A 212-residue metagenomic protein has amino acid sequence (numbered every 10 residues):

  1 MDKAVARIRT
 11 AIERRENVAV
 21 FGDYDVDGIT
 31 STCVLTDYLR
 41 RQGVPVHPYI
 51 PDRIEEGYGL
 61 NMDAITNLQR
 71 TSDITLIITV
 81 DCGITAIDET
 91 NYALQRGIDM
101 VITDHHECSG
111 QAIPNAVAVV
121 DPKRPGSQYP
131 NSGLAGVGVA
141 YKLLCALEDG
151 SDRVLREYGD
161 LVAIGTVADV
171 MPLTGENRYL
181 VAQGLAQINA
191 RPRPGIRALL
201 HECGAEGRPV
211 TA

Functional and structural regions predicted by a protein language model:
M1-A212: Replace "Mg2+/Mn2+-dependent" with "divalent metal-dependent
